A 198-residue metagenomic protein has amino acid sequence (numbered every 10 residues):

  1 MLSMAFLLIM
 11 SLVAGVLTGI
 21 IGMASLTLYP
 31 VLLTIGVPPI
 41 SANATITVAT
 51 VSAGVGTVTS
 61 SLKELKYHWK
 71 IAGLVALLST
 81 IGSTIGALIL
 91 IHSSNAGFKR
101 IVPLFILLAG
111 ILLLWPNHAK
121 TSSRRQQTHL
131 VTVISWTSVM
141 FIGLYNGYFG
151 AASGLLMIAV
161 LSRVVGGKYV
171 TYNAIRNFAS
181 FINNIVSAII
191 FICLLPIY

Functional and structural regions predicted by a protein language model:
M1-P38, R124-N173, S180: Selected transmembrane alpha-helices and immediately adjacent juxtamembrane segments of polytopic inner-membrane
S3, L33-S52, A96-I106, G143-F149 (+2 more regions): Structural signature of hydrophobic alpha-helical transmembrane segments
I9, V13, V48-V51, V55 (+6 more regions): Hydrophobic residues within alpha-helical transmembrane segments of multi-pass solute transporters/permease subunits
V37-V48, W69-L74, G166-N177: Membrane-interface alpha-helices at helix entry/exit sites of multi-pass transporters
A44-G97, N184-Y198: Selective hydrophobic functional segments
V48-S60, I101-L107, A152-V164, I182-I185: Hydrophobic, membrane-facing alpha-helical anchors
V55-E64, L104-T128: Transmembrane helix exit motif
S79-A87, N95-H118: Selective transmembrane alpha-helices of multi-pass membrane proteins
